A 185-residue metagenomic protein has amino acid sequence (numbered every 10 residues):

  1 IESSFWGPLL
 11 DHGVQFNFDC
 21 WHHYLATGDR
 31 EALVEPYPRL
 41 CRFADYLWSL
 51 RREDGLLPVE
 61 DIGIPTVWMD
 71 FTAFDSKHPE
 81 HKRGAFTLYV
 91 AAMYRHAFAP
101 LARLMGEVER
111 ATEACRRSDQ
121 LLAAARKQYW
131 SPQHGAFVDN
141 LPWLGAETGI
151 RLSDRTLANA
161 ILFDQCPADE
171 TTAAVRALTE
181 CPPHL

Functional and structural regions predicted by a protein language model:
I1-L185: Active-site core of glycosidic bond-cleaving carbohydrate-active enzymes
